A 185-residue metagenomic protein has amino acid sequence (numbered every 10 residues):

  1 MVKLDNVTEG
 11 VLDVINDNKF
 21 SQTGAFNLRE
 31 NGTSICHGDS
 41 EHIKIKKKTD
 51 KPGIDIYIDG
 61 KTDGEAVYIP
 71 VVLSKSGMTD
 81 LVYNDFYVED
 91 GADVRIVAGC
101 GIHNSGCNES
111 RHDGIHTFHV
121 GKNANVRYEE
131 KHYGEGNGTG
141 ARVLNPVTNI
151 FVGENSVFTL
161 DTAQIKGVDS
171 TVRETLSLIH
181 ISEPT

Functional and structural regions predicted by a protein language model:
M1-E41: Short, Gly/Pro- and small/polar-rich lid/capping loops
G24-L28, I35-L178, S182: Conserved beta-strand/loop scaffold segments within soluble protein domains that form the structured core and edges
T185: Ser/Thr-centric signal marking residues that sit in or immediately flank functional binding/regulatory motifs
